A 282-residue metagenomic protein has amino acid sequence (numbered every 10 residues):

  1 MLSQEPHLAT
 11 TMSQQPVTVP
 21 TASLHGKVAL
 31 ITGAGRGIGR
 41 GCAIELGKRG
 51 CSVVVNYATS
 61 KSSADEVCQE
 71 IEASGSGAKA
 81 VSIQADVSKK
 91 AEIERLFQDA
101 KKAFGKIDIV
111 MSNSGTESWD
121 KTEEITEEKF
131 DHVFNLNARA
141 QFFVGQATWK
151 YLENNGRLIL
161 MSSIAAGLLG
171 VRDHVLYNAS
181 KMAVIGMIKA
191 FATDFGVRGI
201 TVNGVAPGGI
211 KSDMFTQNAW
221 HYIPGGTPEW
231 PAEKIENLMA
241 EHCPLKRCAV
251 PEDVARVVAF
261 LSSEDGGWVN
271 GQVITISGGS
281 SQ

Functional and structural regions predicted by a protein language model:
S3, V197, G209-C243: A glycine/serine/threonine-rich, flexible loop-to-helix segment that serves as the NAD(P) cofactor-binding "lid"
P6-H7, S13-V19, L168, R247 (+2 more regions): Short C-terminal tail/terminal secondary-structure segment of NAD(P)H-dependent dehydrogenase/reductase domains
V28, G35-G37: Conserved glycine-rich cofactor-binding loop
K121-T122, T126-F134, I235, M239: Substrate-binding pocket helix/loop in short-chain dehydrogenase/reductase
K150, T193-D194, G267: Alpha-helical segment proximal to the catalytic Tyr-Lys
I159-A183, I188-V197, G209-I210: Catalytic loop of short-chain dehydrogenase/reductase
G196, T201, V269-G271: Short, small/polar-rich loop/turn modules that mediate ligand/substrate recognition or access, typified
